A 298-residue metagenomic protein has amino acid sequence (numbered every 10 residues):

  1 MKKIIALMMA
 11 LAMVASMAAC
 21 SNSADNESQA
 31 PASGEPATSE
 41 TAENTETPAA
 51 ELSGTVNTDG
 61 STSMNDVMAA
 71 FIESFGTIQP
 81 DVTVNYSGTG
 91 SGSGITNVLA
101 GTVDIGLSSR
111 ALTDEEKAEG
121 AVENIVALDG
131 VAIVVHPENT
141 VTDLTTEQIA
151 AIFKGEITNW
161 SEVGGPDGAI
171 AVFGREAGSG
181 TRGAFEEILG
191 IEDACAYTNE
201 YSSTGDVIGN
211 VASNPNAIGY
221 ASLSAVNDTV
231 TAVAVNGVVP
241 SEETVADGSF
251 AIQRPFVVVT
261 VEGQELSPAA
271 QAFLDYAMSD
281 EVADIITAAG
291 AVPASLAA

Functional and structural regions predicted by a protein language model:
M1-M9: Positively charged n-region of N-terminal signal peptides that target proteins for export
I4, S21-D25, A30-A32, P36-A100 (+1 more regions): Exported/periplasmic ABC-transporter solute-binding proteins
A15-A19: C-terminal motif of bacterial Sec signal peptides marking the signal peptidase cleavage site
